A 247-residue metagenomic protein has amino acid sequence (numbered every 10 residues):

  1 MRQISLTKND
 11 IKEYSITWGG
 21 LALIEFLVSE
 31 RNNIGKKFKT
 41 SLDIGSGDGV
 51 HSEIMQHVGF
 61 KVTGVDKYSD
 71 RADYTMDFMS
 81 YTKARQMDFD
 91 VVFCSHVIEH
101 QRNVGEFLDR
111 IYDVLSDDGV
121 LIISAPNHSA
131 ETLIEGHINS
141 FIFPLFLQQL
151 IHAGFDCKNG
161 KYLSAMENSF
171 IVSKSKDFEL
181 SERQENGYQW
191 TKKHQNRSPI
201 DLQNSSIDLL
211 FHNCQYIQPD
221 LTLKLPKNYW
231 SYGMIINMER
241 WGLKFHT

Functional and structural regions predicted by a protein language model:
M1-M87, V91-F93, F107-L108, N139 (+3 more regions): Conserved N-terminal segment of class I S-adenosyl-L-methionine
S80, E99, H128-S129: Active-site micro-motifs of SAM-dependent methyltransferase domains
D90-R102: A short SAM/SAH-binding and catalytic strip from SAM-dependent methyltransferases
N103-V104, L133: Conserved catalytic-core motifs of eukaryotic protein kinase domains, centered on the activation segment
G105-V120: A short glycine-rich, Lys/Arg-flanked "PGG" loop and its adjoining helix->strand segment in the class I
I123-A125: Acidic carboxylate diad motif detector
A130-Q149: Acceptor-substrate binding/catalytic loop of class I
F155-E167: Conserved S-adenosyl-L-methionine
